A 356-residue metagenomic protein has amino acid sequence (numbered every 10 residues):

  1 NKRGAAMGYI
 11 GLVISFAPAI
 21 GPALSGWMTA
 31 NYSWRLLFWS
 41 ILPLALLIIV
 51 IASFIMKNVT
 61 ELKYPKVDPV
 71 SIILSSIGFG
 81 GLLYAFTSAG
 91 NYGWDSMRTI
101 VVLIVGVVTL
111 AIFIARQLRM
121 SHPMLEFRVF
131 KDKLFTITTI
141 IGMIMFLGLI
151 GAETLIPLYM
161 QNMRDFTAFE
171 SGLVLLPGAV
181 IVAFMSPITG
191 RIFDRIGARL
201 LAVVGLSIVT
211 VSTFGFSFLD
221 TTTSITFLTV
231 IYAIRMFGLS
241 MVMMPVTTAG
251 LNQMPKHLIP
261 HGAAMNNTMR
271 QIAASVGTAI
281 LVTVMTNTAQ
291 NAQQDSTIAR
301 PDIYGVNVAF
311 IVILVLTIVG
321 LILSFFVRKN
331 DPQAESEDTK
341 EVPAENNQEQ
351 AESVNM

Functional and structural regions predicted by a protein language model:
N1-V70, T222, K256, V282: Helix-loop-helix hairpins in multi-pass membrane proteins, especially solute transporters
N31-Y32, L36, S40, L44-A45 (+6 more regions): 12-transmembrane solute porter fold
I49-S71, Y92, A115-M124, F325-E335: Helix-loop junctions on the cytosolic side of multi-pass membrane transporters, especially the intracellular loop
A52-I55, Y84-A85, N287-D295: Transmembrane alpha-helical segments of integral membrane proteins
T60-E61, S76-T99, I114-L118: Phenylalanine-glycine-rich, low-complexity intrinsically disordered regions, typified by the FG/GLFG repeat domains
V327-M356: Intrinsic disorder in cytosolic terminal tails and internal cytosolic loops of multi-pass membrane transporters
